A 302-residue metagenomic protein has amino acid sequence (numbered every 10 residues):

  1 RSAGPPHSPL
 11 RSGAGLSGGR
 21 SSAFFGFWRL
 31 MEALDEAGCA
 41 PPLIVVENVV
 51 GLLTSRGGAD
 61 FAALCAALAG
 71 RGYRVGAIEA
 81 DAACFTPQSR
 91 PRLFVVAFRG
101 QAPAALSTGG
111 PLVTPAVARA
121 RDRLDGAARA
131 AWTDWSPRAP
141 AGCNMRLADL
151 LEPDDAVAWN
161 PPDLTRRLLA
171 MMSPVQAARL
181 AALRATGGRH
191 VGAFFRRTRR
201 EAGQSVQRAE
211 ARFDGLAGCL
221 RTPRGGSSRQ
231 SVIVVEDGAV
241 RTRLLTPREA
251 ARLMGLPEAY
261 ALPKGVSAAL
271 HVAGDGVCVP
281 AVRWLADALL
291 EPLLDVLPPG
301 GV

Functional and structural regions predicted by a protein language model:
R1-A3, P41, P257-E258: Proline-centered helix-kink/hinge sites
A3-L10, R229, L262: Short acidic/His/Gly/Ser-rich catalytic and metal-binding motifs that mark active-site loops of diverse hydrolases
P5-R212: Class I S-adenosyl-L-methionine
D154-V302: C-terminal target-recognition/interaction regions appended to catalytic cores
